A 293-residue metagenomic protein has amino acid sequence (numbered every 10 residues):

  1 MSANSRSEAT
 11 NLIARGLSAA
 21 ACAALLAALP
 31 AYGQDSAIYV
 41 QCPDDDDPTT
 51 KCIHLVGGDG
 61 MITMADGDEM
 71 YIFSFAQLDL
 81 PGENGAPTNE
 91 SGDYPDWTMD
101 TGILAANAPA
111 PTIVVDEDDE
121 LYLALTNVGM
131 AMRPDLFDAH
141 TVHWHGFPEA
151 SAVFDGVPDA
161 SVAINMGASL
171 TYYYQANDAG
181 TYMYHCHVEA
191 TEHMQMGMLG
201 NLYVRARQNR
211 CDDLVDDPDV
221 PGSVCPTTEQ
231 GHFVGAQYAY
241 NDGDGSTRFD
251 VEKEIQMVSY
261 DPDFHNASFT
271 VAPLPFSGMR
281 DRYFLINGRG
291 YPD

Functional and structural regions predicted by a protein language model:
M1-A14: N-terminal secretory signal peptides that target proteins for export/translocation
N11, A27, S36-I38: Residue-level marker of intrinsically disordered, low-complexity segments enriched for small/polar residues
G16-A28: Bacterial N-terminal signal peptides
G33-D293: Histidine-centered copper-binding motifs that mark active-site loops of extracellular/periplasmic copper enzymes
